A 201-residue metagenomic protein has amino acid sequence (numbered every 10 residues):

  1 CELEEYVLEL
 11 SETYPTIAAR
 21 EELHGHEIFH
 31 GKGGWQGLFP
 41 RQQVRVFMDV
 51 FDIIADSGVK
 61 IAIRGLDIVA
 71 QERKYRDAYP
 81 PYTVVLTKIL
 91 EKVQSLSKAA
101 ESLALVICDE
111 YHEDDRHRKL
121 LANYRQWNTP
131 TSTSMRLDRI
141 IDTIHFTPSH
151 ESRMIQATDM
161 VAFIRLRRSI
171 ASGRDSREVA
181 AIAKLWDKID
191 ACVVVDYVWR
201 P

Functional and structural regions predicted by a protein language model:
C1-P201: Phosphate-ester processing/binding pockets and catalytic centers
